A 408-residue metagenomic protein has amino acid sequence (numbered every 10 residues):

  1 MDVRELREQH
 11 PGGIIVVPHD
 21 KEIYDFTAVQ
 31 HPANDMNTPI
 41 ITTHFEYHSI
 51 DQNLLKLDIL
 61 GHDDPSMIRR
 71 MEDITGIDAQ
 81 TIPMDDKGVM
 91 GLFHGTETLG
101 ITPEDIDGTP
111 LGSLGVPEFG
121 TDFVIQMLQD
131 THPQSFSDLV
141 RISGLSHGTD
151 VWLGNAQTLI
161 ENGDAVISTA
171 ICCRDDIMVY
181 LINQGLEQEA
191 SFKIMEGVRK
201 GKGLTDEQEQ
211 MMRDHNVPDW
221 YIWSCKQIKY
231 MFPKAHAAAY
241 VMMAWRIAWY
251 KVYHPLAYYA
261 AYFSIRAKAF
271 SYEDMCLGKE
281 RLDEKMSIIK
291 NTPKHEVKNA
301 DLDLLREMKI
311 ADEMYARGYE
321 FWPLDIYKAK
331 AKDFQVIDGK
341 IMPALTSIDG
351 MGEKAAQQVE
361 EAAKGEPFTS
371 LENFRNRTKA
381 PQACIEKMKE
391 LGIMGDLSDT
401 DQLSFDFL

Functional and structural regions predicted by a protein language model:
M1-L408: Noncatalytic, beta-rich nucleic-acid-contacting surfaces in large DNA/RNA-processing enzymes
